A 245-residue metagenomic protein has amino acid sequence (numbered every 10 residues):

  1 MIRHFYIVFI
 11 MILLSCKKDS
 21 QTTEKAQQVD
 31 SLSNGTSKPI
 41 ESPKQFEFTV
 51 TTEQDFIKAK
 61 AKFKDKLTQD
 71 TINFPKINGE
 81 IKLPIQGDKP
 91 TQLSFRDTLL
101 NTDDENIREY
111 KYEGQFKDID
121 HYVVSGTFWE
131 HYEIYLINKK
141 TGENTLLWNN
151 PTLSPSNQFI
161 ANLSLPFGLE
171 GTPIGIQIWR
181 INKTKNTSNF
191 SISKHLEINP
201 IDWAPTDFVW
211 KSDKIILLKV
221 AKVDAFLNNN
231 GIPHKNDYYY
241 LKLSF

Functional and structural regions predicted by a protein language model:
I2-V8: Sec-dependent signal peptide recognition, specifically the positively charged N-region followed immediately by
L14-S15: C-terminal motif of bacterial Sec signal peptides marking the signal peptidase cleavage site
E24-G126: Terminal domain-start segments
F74-K76, T127-Y132, L169-I174, I232-K235: Short, solvent-exposed loop/turn segments at conserved positions within beta-propeller repeat blades
I81-D103, W129-L146, Q177-H195, P233-F245: Surface-exposed loop/turn elements that mediate protein-protein interactions on large endomembrane-trafficking
E105-Y112, L147-S156, N199-F208: Repeated scaffold domains used in trafficking and secretory/extracellular systems, primarily beta-propellers
G114-D118, P151-N162, F208-I215: Blade-terminus and WD-like Trp-Asp/Gly-His loop motifs, strongest in beta-propeller folds
V124-W129, N162-G168, P173, L218-D224: Beta-strand C-termini and the immediately following turn/loop, strongest in propeller blades
